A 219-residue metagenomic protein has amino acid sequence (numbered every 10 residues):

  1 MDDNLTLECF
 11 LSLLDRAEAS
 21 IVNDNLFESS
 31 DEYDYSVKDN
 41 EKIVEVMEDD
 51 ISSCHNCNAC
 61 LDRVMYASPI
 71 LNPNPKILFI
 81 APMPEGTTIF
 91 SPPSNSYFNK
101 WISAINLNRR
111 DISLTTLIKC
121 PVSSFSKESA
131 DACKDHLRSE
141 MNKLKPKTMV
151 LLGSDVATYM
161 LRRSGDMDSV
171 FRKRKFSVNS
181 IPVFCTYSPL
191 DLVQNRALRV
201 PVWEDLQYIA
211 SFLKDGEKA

Functional and structural regions predicted by a protein language model:
N4-R16, I21-A219: A polyanion-binding, active-site-adjacent surface
